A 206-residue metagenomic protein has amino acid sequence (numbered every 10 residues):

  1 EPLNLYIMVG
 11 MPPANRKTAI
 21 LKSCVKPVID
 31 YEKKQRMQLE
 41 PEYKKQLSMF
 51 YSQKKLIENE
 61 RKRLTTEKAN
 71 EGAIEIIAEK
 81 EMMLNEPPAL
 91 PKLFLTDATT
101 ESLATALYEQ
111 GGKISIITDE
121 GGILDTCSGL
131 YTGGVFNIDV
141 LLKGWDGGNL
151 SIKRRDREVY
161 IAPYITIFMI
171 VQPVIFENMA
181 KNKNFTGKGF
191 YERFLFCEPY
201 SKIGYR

Functional and structural regions predicted by a protein language model:
E1-R206: Phosphate-handling catalytic cores of nucleic-acid transaction enzymes
